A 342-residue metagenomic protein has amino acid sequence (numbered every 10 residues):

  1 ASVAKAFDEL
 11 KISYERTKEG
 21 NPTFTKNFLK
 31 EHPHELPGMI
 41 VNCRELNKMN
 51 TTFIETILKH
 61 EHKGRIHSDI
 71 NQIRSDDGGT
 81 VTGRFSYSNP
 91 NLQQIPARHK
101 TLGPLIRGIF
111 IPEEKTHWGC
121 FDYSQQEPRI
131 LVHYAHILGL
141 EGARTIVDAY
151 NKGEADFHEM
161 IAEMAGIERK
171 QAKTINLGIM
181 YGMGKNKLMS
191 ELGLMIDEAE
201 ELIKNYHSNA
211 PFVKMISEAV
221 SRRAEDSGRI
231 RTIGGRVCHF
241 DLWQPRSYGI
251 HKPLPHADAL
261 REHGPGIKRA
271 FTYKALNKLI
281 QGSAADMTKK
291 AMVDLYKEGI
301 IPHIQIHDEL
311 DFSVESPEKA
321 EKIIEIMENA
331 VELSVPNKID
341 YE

Functional and structural regions predicted by a protein language model:
A1-E342: Conserved catalytic core of nucleotide polymerization and phosphodiester-bond processing enzymes
